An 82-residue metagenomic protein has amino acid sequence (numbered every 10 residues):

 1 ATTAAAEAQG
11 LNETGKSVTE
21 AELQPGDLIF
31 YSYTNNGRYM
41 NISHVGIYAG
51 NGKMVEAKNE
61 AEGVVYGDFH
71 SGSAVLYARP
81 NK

Functional and structural regions predicted by a protein language model:
A1-P25: Catalytic cysteine-centered active-site loop
S17-T19, R38-K82: Aromatic- and glycine-rich peptidoglycan recognition patches
Q24-D27, V75: Conserved acidic residues
L28-F30, I47: Hydrophobic beta-strand signal
F30-Y31, E56: A generic structural signal for residues embedded in beta-strands
